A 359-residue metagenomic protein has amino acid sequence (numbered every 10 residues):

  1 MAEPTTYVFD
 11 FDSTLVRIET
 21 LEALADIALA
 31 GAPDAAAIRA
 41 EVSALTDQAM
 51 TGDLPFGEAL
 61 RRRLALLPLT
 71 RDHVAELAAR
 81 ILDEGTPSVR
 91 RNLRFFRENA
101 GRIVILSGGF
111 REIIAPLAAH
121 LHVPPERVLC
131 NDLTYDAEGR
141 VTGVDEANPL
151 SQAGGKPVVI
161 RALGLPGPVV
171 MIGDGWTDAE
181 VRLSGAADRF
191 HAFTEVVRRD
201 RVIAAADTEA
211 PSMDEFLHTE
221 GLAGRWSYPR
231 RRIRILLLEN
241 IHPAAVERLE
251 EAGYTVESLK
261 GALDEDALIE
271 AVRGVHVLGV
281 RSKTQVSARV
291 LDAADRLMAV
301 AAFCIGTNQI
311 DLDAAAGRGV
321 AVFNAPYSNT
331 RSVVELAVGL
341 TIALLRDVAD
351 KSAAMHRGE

Functional and structural regions predicted by a protein language model:
A2-A137: Alpha-helical substrate-recognition element adjacent to the catalytic core
S107-G108, G167-T208: Acidic, Mg2+-coordinating phosphoryl-transfer loop and its flanking beta/alpha structural elements, shared across
R111, L133, W176-T177, T194-R198 (+2 more regions): Short, polar loop motifs at secondary-structure junctions
A115-V169: Substrate-recognition "cap/lid" segment bordering the active-site pocket of phosphatases
L121-P124, G185-A186, A204-A206, A252-G253 (+2 more regions): Short, structured coil segments at secondary-structure junctions
F193, T208-F216, L259-K260: Short acidic-hydrophobic, aromatic-tinged amphipathic segments that line or gate anion-handling sites
Y228-F323: An N-terminal-biased, well-structured beta-alpha scaffold segment characteristic of Rossmann-like dinucleotide-binding
R318-V320, P326-E359: Phosphate-binding beta-alpha-beta segment of Rossmann-like dinucleotide-binding domains, i.e., the NAD(P)
